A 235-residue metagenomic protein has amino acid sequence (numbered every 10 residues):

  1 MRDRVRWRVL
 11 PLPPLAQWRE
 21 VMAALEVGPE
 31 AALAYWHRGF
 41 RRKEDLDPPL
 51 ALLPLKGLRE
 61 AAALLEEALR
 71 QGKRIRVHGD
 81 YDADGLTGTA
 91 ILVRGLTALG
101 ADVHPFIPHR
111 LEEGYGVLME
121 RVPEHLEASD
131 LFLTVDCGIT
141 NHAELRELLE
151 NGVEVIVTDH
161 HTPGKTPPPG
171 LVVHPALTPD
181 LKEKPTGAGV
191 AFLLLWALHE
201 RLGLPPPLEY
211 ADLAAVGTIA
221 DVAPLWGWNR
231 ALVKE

Functional and structural regions predicted by a protein language model:
M1-E235: Replace "Mg2+/Mn2+-dependent" with "divalent metal-dependent
